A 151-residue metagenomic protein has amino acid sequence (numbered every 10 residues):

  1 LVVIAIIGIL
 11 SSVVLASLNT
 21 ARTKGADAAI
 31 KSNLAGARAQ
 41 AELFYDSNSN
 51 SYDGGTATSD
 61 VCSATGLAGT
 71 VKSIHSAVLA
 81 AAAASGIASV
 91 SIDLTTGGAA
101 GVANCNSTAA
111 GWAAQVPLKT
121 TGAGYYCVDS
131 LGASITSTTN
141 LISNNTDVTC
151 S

Functional and structural regions predicted by a protein language model:
L1-L18, R22, A26: N-terminal single-pass transmembrane signal-anchor helix
A21-Q40: Membrane-proximal extracytoplasmic alpha-helices
A35-A64, A80-S89, D93: Alpha-helix exit/C-cap motif
T56-A57, I92-A100, T121-G122, N144-N145: Disulfide-bonded cysteine motifs in exported proteins
S59-C62, G66-A82, S107-A110, S143-N144 (+1 more regions): N-terminal helix-rich module
S89-N106, Q115: Short, surface-exposed beta-strand/loop micro-motifs that present aromatic residues
T108-S151: Short, surface-exposed interaction loops/tails
